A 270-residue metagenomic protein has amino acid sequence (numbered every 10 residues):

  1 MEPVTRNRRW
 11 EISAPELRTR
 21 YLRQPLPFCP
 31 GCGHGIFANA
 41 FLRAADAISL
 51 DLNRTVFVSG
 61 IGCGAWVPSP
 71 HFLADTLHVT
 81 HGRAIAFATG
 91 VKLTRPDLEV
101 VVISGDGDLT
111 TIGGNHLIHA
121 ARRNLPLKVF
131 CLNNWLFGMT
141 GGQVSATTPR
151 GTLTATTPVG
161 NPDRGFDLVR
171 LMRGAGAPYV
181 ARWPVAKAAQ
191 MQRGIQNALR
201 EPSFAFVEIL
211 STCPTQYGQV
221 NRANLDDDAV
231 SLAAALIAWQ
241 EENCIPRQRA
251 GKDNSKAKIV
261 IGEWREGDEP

Functional and structural regions predicted by a protein language model:
M1-A14, S211-P270: Flexible, low-complexity linker and terminal segments
R8-T80: Active-site diphosphate/adenylate-binding microenvironment
E16-T19, S145-N197: Conserved thiamine diphosphate
Q24, D51-T55, L73-D75, T94-V100 (+5 more regions): Short coil/turn connectors at secondary-structure junctions
I61-C63, N134-L136, K187, L210-Q216 (+1 more regions): Glycine-rich beta-alpha junction loops
I61-G138: Thiamine diphosphate
L171-P184, P202, F206-P214, G218: Active-site rim beta-loop-alpha module in soluble metabolic enzymes
